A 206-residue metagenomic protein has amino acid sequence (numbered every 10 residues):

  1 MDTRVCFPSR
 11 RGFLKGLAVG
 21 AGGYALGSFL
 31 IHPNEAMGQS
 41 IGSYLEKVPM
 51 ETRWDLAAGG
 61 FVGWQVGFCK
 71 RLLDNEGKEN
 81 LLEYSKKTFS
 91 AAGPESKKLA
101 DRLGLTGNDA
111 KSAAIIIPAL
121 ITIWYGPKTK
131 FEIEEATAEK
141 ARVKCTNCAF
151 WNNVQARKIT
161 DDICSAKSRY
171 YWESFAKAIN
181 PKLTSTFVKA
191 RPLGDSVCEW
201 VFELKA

Functional and structural regions predicted by a protein language model:
M1-P8, E35: N-terminal secretory signal peptides
S9-F29: N-terminal export leaders
V19-A21, K182-A206: Short terminal or interdomain "cap/linker" segment that borders an active site or interface and mediates
S28-W64: C-terminal segment of N-terminal export signals and the immediately downstream linker at the start of the mature
G59-G93: Early exported N-terminus immediately downstream of N-terminal targeting peptides
E79-I163: Amphipathic interaction/junction segments at domain boundaries or subunit interfaces
I123-K128, A176-L183: Short secondary-structure junctions
D162-I179: Active-site helix/loop of acyl-thioester processing domains in fatty-acid/polyketide metabolism, spanning hotdog-fold
